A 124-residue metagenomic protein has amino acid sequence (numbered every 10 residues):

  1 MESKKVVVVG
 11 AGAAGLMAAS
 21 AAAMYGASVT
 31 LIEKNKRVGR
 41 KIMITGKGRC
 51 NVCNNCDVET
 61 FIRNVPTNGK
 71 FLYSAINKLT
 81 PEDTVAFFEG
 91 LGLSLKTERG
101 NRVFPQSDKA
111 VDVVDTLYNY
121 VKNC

Functional and structural regions predicted by a protein language model:
E2-K4, G26-A27, V38, C124: Short coil/turn connectors at secondary-structure junctions
K4-L31: N-terminal Rossmann-like FAD-binding beta1-loop-alpha1 element of flavoenzymes
V6-A11, N35, I42-I44, K96: Short glycine- and Lys/Arg-enriched binding-loop motifs that mark or flank ligand-binding interfaces
A23-K47: Glycine-rich FAD pyrophosphate-binding loop
G46-N51, V114-D115: Short, hinge-like loop/turn segments at secondary-structure boundaries
R49-T97: Glycine-rich active-site loop/strand segments that organize a redox cofactor
N77-C124: Feature captures the FAD/FMN-dependent oxidoreductase FAD-binding
